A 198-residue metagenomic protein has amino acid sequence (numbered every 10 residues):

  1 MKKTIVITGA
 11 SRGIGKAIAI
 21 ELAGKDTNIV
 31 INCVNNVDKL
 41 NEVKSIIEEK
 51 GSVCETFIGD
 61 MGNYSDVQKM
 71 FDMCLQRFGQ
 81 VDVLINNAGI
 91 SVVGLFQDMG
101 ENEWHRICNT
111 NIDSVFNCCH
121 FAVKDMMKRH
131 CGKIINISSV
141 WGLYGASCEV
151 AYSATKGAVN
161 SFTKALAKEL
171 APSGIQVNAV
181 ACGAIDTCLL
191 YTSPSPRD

Functional and structural regions predicted by a protein language model:
S11-R12: Conserved glycine-rich cofactor-binding loop
K25-E42: Conserved glycine-rich Rossmann-like NAD(P)H-binding loop of the short-chain dehydrogenase/reductase
L95-F96, E103-C108, L190: Substrate-binding pocket helix/loop in short-chain dehydrogenase/reductase
C119, T155: Active-site helix of classical SDR
K124, K168-P172: Alpha-helical segment proximal to the catalytic Tyr-Lys
S139: Residue(s) in the substrate-gating loop at a strand-loop-helix junction that position the organic substrate next
Y191-D198: Conserved small/polar residues in nucleotide/adenosyl-binding loops
